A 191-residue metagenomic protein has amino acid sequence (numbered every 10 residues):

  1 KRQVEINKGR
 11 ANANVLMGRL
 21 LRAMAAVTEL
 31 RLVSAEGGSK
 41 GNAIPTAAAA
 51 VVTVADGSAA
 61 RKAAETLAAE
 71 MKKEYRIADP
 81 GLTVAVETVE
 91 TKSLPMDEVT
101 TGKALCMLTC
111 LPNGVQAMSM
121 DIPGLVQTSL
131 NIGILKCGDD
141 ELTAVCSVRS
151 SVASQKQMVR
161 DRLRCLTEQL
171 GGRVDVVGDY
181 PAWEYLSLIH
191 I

Functional and structural regions predicted by a protein language model:
K1-R149: Midchain, well-structured core segments that form catalytic/ion-binding scaffolds
S154-R173: Redox- and metal-dependent alpha/beta enzyme cores, enriched for Fe-S-associated oxidoreductases and cofactor-handling
Y185-S187: Generic C-terminus detector
I189-I191: Conserved small/polar residues in nucleotide/adenosyl-binding loops
